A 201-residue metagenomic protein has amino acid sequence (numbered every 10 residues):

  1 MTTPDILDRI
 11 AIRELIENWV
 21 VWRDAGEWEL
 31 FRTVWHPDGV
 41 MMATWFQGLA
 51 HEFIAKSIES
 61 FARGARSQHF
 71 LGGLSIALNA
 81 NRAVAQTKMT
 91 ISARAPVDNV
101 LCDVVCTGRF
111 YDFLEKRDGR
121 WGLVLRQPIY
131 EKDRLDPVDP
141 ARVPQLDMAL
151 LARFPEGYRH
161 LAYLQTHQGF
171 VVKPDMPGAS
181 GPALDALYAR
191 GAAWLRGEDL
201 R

Functional and structural regions predicted by a protein language model:
M1-A25, L30-T33, R201: Short, low-complexity N-terminal intrinsically disordered segments enriched in polar/charged residues
P4-L7, M41, G64, D98 (+2 more regions): Conserved aromatic-histidine-acidic binding/catalytic patches
W28-R94: A solvent-exposed, acidic/Ser-Thr-rich amphipathic alpha-helical stretch
H69-L71, V105-F110: Short, surface-exposed coil-to-beta transition loops
V84-Q86, T107-A141: Short beta-strand edge/turn micro-motifs at domain boundaries
S92-C102, D133-L135: Short, cysteine-centered beta-strand-loop-beta hairpins and adjacent loop/turn segments enriched in charged/polar
L146-R201: A hydrophobic membrane-anchoring alpha-helix module
